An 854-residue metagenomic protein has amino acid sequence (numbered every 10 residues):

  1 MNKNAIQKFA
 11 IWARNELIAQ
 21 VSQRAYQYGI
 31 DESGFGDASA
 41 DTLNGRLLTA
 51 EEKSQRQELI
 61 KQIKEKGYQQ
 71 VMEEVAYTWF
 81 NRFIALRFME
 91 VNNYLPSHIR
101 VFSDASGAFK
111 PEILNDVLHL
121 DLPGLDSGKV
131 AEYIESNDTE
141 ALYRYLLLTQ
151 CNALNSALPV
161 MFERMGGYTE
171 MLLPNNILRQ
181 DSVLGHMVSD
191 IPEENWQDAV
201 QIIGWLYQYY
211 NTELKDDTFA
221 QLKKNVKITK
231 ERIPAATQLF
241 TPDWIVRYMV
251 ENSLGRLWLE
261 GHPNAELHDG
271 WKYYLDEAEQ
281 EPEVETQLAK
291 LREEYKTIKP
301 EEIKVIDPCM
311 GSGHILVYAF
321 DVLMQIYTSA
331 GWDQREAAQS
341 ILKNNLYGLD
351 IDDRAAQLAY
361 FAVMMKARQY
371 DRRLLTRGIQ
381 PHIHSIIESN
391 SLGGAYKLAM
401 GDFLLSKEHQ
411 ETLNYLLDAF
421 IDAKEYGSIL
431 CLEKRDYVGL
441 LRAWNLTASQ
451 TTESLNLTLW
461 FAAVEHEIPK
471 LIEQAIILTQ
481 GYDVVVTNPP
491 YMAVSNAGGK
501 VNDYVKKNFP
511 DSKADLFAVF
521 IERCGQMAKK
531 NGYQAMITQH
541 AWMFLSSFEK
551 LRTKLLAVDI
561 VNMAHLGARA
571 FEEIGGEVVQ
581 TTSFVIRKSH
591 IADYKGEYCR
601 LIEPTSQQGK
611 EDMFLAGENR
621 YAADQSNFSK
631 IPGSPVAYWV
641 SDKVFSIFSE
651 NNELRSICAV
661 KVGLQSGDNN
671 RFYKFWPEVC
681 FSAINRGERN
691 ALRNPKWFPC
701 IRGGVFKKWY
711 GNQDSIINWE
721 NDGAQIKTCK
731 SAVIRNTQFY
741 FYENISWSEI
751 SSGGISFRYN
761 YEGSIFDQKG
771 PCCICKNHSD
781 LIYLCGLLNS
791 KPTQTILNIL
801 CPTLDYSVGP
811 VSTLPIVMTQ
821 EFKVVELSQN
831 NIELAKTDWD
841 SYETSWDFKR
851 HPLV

Functional and structural regions predicted by a protein language model:
M1-A265, M364-E388: Non-catalytic, mostly N-terminal accessory regions of nucleic-acid modification and defense proteins
N4, S97, V317, M324 (+18 more regions): Signature of N6-adenine DNA methyltransferases within the class I
L59-Q62, D276, Q280-K304, E453-V486 (+5 more regions): Flexible, glycine/threonine-enriched loop-and-boundary segments that flank and lead into catalytic domains of large
V75-R87, L358, F739-Y740, F822 (+1 more regions): Elongated alpha-helical scaffolds
A76, Q829, D838-V854: Terminal accessory regions of large proteins
S156-Y295, E653-R655, A659-E688, W697-C700 (+4 more regions): Class I S-adenosyl-L-methionine
L206, M249, G311, V485 (+3 more regions): Conserved hydrophobic/aromatic pocket- or pore-lining residues that grip, position, or stack substrates in active sites
K224-M563, S589-H590, I602-E603, D612-M613 (+1 more regions): SAM-dependent methyltransferase catalytic region
